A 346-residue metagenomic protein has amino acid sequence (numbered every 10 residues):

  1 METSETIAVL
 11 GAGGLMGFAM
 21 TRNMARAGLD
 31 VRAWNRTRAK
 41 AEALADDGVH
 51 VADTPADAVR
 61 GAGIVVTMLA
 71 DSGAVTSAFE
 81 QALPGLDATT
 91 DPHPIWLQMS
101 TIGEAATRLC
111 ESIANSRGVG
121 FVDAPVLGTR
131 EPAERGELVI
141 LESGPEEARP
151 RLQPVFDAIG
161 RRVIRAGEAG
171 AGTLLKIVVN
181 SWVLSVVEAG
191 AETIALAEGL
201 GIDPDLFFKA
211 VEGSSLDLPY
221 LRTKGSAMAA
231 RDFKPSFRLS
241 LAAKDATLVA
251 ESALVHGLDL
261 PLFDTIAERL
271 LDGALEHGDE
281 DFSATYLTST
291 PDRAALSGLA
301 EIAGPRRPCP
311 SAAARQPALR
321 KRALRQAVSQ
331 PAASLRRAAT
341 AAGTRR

Functional and structural regions predicted by a protein language model:
M1-T67, P94-I95, R130: NAD(P)+-binding Rossmann beta1-loop-alpha1 motif at the extreme N-terminus of oxidoreductases
V31, V51, G120-V122, V163 (+2 more regions): Hydrophobic beta-strand scaffold residues
P55-V119: Rossmann-fold NAD(P) dinucleotide-binding segment
A78, T101-S181, S311, S329: Rossmann-fold dinucleotide-binding core
A171-T285, S289-D292: Helical "substrate-binding/catalytic lid" subdomain of Rossmann-like NAD(P)-dependent dehydrogenases/reductases
L275-R346: NAD(P)-dependent dehydrogenase/reductase Rossmann-like domain
